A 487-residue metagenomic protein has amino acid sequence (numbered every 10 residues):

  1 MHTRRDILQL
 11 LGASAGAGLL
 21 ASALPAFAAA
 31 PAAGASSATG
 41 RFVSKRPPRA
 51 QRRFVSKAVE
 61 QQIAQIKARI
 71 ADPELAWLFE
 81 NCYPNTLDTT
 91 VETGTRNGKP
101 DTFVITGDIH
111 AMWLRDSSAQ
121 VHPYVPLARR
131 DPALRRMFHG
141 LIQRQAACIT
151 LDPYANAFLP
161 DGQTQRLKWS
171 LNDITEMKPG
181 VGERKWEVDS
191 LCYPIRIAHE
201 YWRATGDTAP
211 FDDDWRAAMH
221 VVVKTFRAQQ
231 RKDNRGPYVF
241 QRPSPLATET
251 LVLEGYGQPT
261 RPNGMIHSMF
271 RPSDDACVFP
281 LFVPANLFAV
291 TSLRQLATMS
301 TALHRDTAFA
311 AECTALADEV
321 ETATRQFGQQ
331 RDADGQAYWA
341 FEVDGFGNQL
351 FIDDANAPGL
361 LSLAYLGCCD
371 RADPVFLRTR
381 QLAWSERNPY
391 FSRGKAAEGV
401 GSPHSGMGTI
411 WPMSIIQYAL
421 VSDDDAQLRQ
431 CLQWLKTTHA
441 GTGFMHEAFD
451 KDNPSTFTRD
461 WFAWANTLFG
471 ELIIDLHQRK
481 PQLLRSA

Functional and structural regions predicted by a protein language model:
M1-A15: N-terminal secretory signal peptides and thylakoid transit peptides that target proteins across membranes
G34-R115, G140, D152, W169: Low-complexity, Ser/Thr/Pro/Gly-enriched N-terminal "stalk/linker" regions
A58-A71, A119-P132, Y193-T208, L287-R305 (+3 more regions): Well-ordered alpha-helical scaffold segments within catalytic/enzyme domains
L78, A133-C148, D207-R227, L296-M299 (+4 more regions): Extended, well-ordered alpha-helical scaffold segments
K99-V104, R166-K185, E249-L281, G345 (+1 more regions): Acidic/His metal-coordination segments adjacent to aromatic residues that form catalytic metal sites in metalloenzymes
H110-F138, I142-A247, A463-H477: Aromatic-rich carbohydrate-recognition surfaces in CAZymes
L114, I149-D161, D213, V223-V290 (+2 more regions): Extended ligand-binding clefts on enzyme/binding-domain cores
N172-P179, R184-E187, L350-A372, G408-A487: C-terminal capping/lid segments that line or modulate ligand- or cofactor-binding pockets
